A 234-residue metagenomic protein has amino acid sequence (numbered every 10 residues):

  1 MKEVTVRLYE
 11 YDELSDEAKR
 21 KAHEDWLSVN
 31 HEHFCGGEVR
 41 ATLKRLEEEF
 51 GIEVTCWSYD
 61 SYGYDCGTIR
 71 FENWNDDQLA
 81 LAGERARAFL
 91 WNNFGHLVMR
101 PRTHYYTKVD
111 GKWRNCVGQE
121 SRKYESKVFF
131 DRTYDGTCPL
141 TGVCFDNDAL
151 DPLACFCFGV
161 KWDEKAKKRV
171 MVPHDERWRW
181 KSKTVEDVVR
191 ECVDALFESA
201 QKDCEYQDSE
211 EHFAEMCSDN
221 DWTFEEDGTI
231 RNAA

Functional and structural regions predicted by a protein language model:
M1-A234: Alpha-helical propensity feature that highlights long, continuous alpha-helices across diverse contexts
